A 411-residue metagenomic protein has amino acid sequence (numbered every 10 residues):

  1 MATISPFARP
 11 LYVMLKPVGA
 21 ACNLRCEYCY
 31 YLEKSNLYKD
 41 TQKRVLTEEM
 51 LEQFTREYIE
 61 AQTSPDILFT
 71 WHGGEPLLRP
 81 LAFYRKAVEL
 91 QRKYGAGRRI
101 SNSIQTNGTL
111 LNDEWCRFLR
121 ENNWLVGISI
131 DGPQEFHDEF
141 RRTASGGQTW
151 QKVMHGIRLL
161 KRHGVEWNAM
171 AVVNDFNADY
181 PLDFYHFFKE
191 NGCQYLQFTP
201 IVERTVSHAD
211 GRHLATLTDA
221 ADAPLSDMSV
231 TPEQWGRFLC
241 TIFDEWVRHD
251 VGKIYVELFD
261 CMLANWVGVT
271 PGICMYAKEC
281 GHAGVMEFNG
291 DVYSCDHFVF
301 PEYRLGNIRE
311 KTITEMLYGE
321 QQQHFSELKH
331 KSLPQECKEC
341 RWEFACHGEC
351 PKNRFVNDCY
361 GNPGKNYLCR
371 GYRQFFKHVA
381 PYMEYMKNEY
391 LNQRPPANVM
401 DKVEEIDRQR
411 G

Functional and structural regions predicted by a protein language model:
M1-R117, E121-N123: Conserved alpha-helical substructure of the radical SAM core
V13, C280-H282: Short loop/turn microsegments at loop-to-beta-strand junctions
F54-R56, L78-Q197, R204-V206: Conserved AdoMet/S-adenosylmethionine-binding subsite of the radical SAM
T143-Q151, R158, R162-M275, E279 (+1 more regions): Radical SAM enzyme [4Fe-4S]-AdoMet core and its adjacent flexible, acidic and glycine-rich loops/tails across
G272-Y276, A283, E327-K331: Short Gly/Pro-enriched turn/cap motifs at secondary-structure boundaries
E287: Short, acidic, Ser/Thr-enriched surface-loop or helix-capping motifs
V299-G411: Flexible mid-to-C-terminal extensions adjoining Fe-S/redox cofactors in radical SAM and related proteins
